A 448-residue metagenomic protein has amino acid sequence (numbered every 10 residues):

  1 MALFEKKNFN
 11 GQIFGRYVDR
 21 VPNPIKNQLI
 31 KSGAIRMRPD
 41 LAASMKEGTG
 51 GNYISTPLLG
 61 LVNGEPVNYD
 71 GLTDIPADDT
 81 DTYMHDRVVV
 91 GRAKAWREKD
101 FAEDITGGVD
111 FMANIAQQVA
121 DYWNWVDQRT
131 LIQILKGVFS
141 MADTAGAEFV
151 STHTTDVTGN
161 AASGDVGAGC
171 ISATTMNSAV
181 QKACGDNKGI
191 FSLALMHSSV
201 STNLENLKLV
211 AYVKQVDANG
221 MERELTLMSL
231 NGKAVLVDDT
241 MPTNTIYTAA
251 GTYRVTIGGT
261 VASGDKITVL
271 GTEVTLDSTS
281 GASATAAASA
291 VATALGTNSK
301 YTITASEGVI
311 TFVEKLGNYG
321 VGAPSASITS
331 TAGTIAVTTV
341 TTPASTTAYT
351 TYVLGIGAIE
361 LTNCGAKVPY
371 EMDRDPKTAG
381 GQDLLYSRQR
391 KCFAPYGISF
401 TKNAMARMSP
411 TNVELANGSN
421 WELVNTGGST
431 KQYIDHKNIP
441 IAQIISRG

Functional and structural regions predicted by a protein language model:
M1-R87, G365, P395, K402 (+2 more regions): N-terminal "assembly arms/tails" that initiate or stabilize quaternary assembly in self-assembling proteins
T56, D81-E148, C184-V200, K377-G397: Long, contiguous amphipathic alpha-helices that act as assembly "spine/axial" helices in icosahedral shell and virion
W96-K99, R374-G448: Hydrophobic, glycine-enriched assembly/anchoring segments
A102-K182, T311, E422-N425, Q432-Y433 (+2 more regions): Alpha-helical scaffold segments that mediate packing/assembly in large oligomeric complexes
I115, V119, V235, A287-L295: Amphipathic, non-membrane alpha-helical segments that mediate helix-helix packing for oligomeric assemblies
M141-M228, K233: Extended, solvent-exposed, turn-rich assembly/linker loops in the middle of proteins
L195-S201, L209, A218-I246, T346-L384 (+1 more regions): Extended serine/threonine-enriched, polar tracts that run as long, contiguous segments within proteins
Y247-I328: Extended, beta-strand-rich, solvent-exposed assembly scaffolds of outer structural proteins
